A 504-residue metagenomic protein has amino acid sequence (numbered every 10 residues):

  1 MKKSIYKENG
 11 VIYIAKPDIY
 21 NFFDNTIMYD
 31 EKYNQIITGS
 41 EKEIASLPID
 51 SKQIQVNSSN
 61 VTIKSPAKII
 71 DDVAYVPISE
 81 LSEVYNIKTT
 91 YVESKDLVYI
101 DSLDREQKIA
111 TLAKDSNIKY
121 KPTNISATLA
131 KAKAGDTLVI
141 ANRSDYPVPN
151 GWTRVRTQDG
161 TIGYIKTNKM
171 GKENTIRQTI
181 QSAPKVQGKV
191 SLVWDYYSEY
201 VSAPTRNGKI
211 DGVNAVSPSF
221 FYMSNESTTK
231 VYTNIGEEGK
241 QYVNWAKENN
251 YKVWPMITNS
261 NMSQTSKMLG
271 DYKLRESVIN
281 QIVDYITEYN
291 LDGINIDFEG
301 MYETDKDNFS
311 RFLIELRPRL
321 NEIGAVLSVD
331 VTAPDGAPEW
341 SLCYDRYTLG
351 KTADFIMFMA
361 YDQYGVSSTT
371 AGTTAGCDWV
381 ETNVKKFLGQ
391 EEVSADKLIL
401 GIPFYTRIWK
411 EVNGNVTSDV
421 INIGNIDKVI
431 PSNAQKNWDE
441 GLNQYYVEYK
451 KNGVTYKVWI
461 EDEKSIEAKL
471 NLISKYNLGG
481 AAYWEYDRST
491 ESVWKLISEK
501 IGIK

Functional and structural regions predicted by a protein language model:
M1-P149, G171, I176-A183: Primary recognition of N-terminal secretory signal peptides and signal-anchoring hydrophobic helices
D159-K169: A short macromolecule-binding patch
E173-E276, N280-Q281: Glycan-recognition patch characteristic of GH18 chitinases/ENGases and related GlcNAc/peptidoglycan-binding proteins
D195-D211, G270-E288, P338-R346, E461-S474: Short, acidic/polar
V216, I296, L316, I356 (+3 more regions): Conserved, mostly hydrophobic/aromatic
E226-E237, N280, E303-P431: Substrate-binding surface in catalytic domains of secreted glycosidases
I402-K469, I501-I503: Glycan-binding loop/region signatures in secreted carbohydrate-active enzymes
K469-K504: Acidic/aromatic/glycine-rich contiguous surface patches that form carbohydrate-binding/processing clefts and analogous
